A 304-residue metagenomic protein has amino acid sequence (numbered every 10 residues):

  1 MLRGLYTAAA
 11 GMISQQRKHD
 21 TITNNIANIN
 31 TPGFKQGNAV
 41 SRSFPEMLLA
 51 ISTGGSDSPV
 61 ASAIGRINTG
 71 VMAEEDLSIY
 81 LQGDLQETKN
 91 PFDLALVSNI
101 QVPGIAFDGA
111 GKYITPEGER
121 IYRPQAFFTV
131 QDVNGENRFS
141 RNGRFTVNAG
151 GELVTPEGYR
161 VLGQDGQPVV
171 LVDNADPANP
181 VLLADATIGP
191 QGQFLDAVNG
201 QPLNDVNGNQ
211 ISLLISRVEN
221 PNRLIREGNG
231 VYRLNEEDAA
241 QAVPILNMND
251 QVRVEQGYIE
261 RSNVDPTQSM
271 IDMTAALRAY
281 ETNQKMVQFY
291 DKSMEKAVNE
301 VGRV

Functional and structural regions predicted by a protein language model:
M1-Q167, L171-D176, V181-V304: Amphipathic alpha-helical polymerization modules
